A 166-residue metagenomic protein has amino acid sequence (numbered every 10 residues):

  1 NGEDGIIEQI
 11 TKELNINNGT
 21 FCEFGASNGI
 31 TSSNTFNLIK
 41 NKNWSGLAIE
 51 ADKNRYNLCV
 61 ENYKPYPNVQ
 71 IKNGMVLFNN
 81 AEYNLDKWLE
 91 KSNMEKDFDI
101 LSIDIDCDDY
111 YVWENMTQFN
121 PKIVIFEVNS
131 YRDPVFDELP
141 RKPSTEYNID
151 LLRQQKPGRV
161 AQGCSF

Functional and structural regions predicted by a protein language model:
N1-W88, I100-I103: SAM cofactor-binding core of SAM-dependent methyltransferases, primarily the Rossmann-like beta-alpha-beta module
I16, M94-E95: Helix N-cap/coil-helix junction residues
N37, N43-S45, K96-I103, C107-F166: Conserved acidic-Pro-Pro-aromatic motif
Y83-L89, V112-T117: Distinct, well-ordered alpha-helical segments
